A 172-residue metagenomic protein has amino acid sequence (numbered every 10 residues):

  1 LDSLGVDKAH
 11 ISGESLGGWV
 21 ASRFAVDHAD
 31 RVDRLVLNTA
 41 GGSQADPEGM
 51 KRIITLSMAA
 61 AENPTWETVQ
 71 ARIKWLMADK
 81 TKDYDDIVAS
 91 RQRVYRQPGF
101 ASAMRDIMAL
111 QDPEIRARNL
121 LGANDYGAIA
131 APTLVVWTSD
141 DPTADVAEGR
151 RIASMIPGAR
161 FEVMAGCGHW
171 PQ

Functional and structural regions predicted by a protein language model:
L1-A9: Conserved acidic catalytic loop of the alpha/beta-hydrolase fold
G13, G17, A21: Gly/Ala-rich beta-loop-alpha elbow adjacent to hydrolase catalytic centers
S22-D27, D33-V69: Flexible "cap/lid" loop of the alpha/beta hydrolase fold
E48-G49, W66-G127: Conserved alpha/beta-hydrolase catalytic His-Asp/Glu region
I87, G122-A123, A131, D145-S154: Short alpha-helix in the alpha/beta-hydrolase fold that links the catalytic acid
E114-I115, S139-A144: Acidic catalytic loop of the alpha/beta-hydrolase fold
I129, V135-W137: Short beta-strand/loop motif that positions the catalytic acidic residue of the alpha/beta-hydrolase fold
F161-Q172: Catalytic histidine-centered segment of alpha/beta-hydrolase-like enzymes
